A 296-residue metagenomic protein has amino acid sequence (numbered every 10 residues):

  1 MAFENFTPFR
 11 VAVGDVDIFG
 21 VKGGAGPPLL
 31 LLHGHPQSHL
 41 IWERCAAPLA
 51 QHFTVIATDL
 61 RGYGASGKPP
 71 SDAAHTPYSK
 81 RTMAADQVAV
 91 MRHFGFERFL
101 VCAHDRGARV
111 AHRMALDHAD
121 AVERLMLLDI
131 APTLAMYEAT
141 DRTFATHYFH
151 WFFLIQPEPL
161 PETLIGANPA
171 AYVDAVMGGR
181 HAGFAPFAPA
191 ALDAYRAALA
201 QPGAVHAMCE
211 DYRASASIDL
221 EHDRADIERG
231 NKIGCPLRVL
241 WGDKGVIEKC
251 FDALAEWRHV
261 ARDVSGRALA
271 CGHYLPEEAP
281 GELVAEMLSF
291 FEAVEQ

Functional and structural regions predicted by a protein language model:
A2-F9, V16-V21, P28, I56 (+4 more regions): Flexible "cap/lid" subdomain of the alpha/beta-hydrolase fold that forms the substrate-access gate
G26, G34-Q37: Active-site glycine-rich loops that stabilize anionic/oxyanionic intermediates across multiple enzyme folds
L31-G34, A57: Structural cue for short, hydrophobic secondary-structure segments
P36-R44, V55: Serine-hydrolase catalytic-loop signature spanning alpha/beta hydrolases and amidase-signature enzymes
W42-E43, C250-F251, P280-G281: Conserved strand-to-helix beginnings and helix N-cap segments that scaffold or border functional pockets
R44-F53, H93: A short, Lys/Arg-enriched amphipathic alpha-helix followed by its capping loop at the start of a domain
G272-V284: Catalytic histidine-centered segment of alpha/beta-hydrolase-like enzymes
